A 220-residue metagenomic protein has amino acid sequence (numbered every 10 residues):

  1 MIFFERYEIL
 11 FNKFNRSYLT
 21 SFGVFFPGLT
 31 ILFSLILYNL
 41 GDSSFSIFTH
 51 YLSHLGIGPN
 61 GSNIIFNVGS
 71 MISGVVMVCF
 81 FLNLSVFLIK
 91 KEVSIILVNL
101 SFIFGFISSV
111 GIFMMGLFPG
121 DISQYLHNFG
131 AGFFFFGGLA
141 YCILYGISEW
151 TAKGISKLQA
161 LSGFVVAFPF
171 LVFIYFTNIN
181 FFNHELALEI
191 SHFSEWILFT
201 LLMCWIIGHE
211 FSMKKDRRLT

Functional and structural regions predicted by a protein language model:
E8-G28, G154-L161: Alpha-helical transmembrane segments and their helix-start/interface "positive-inside/aromatic belt" motifs in integral
R16-P27, F66-S73, S101-S108, F134 (+2 more regions): Hydrophobic alpha-helical transmembrane segments of polytopic
V24-F45: Alpha-helical transmembrane segments of multi-pass membrane proteins
H54-V75: Interfacial helix-start motif at the membrane-water boundary
L82-I107: Cytoplasmic juxtamembrane regions at transmembrane-helix boundaries
G105-W150: Membrane-proximal helix-loop-helix units in multi-pass membrane proteins
L144-T220: Terminal transmembrane helical module of multi-pass membrane proteins
